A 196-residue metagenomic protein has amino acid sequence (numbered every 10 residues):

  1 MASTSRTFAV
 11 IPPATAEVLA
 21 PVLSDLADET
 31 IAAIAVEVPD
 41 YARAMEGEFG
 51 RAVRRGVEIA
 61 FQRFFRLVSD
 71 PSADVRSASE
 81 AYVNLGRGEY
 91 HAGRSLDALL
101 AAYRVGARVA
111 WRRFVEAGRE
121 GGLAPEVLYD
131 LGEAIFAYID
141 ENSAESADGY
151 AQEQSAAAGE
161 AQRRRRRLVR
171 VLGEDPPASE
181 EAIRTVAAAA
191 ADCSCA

Functional and structural regions predicted by a protein language model:
A2-A196: Hydrophobic, helix-rich cores of sensory/ligand-binding and other regulatory modules that couple small-molecule
